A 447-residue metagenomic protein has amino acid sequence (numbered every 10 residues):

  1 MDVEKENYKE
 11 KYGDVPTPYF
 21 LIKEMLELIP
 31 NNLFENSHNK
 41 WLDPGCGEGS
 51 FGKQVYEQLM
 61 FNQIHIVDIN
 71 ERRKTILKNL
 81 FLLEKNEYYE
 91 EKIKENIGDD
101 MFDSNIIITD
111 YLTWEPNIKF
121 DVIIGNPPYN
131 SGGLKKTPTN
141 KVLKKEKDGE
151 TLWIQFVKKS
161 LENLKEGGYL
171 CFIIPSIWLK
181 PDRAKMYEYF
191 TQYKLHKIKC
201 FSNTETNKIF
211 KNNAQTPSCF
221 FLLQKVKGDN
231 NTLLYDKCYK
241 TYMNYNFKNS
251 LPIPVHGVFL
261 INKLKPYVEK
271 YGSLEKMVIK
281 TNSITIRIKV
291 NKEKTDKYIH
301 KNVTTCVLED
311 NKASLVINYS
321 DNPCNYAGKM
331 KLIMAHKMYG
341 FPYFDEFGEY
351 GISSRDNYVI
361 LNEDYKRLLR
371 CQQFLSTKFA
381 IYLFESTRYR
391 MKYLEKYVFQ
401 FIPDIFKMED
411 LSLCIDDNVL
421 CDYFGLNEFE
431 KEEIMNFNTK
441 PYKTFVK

Functional and structural regions predicted by a protein language model:
M1-N96, D100, F399-F445: Class I S-adenosyl-L-methionine
Y8-Y12, E205-E433: C-terminal substrate-recognition regions of SAM-dependent nucleic acid methyltransferases
E10-K11, T17-K23, G45-K53, L77 (+3 more regions): Signature of N6-adenine DNA methyltransferases within the class I
N39, D121, K331: Conserved acidic residues
L42, F81-L83, I107, C171 (+2 more regions): Hydrophobic/aromatic beta-strand patches that form the interior of the parallel beta-sheet core in alpha/beta enzyme
